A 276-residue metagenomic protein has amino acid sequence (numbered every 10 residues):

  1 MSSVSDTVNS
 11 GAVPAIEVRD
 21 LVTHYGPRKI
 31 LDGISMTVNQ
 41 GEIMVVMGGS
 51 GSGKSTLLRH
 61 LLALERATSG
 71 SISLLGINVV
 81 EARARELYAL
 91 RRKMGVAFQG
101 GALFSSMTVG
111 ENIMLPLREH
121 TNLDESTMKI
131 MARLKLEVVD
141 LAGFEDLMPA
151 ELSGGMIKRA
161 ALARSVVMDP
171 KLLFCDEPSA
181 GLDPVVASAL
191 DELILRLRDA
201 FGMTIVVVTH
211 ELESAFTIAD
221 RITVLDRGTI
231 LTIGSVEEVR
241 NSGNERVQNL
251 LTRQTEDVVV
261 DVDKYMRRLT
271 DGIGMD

Functional and structural regions predicted by a protein language model:
L62: Helix-to-loop junction immediately C-terminal to a conserved catalytic motif
G70-N78: Conserved ABC transporter NBD signature motif
I77-N78, E125-F144: Conserved ABC ATPase "signature" region
M148-L152, M156: Conserved ABC ATPase signature
V167-K171: A short, proline-enriched helix->beta-strand linker immediately N-terminal to the Walker B motif in ABC-type P-loop
L173-D176: Catalytic Walker B motif of ABC-type/P-loop ATPase nucleotide-binding domains
